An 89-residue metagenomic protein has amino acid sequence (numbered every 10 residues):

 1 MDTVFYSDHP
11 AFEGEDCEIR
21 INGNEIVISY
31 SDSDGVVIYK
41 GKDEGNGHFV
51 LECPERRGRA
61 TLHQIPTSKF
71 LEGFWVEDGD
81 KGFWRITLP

Functional and structural regions predicted by a protein language model:
M1-P89: Central antiparallel beta-sheet cores of small beta-barrel/beta-sandwich binding domains
